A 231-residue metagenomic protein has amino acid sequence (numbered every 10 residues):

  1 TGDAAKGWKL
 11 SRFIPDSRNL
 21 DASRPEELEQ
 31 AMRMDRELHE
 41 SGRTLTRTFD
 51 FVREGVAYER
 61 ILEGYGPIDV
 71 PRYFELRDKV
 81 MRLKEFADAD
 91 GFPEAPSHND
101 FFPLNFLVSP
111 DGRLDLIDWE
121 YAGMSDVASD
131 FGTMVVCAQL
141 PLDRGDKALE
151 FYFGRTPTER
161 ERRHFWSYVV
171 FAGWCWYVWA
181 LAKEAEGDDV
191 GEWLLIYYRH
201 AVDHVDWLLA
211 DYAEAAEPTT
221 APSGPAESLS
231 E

Functional and structural regions predicted by a protein language model:
T1-V52, A57-E75, G91: ATP-binding pocket architecture of kinase catalytic cores
L28-A31, Y73-V80, F165, V170 (+1 more regions): Hydrophobic packing residues in well-ordered alpha-helices of helical domains and bundles
D35-T46, A87, P110, A138 (+4 more regions): A general structural signal marking secondary-structure boundaries and capping sites
F51-D88, D143, Y198-A213: Active-site catalytic-loop/activation-segment of kinase and kinase-like phosphoryl-transfer enzymes
G64-P71, V178-E231: ATP/Mg2+ or Mg2+-diphosphate-binding catalytic cores that bind nucleotide phosphates or diphosphates via glycine-rich
R82-F131, E231: Active-site acidic catalytic loop and adjacent metal/ATP-binding pocket of ATP-dependent phosphoryl transfer enzymes
A128-P157, V170-D189: Active-site activation/catalytic loop segments of kinase-like enzymes and analogous catalytic loops in related
P157-S167: Acidic, serine/threonine- and proline-rich low-complexity regulatory regions
